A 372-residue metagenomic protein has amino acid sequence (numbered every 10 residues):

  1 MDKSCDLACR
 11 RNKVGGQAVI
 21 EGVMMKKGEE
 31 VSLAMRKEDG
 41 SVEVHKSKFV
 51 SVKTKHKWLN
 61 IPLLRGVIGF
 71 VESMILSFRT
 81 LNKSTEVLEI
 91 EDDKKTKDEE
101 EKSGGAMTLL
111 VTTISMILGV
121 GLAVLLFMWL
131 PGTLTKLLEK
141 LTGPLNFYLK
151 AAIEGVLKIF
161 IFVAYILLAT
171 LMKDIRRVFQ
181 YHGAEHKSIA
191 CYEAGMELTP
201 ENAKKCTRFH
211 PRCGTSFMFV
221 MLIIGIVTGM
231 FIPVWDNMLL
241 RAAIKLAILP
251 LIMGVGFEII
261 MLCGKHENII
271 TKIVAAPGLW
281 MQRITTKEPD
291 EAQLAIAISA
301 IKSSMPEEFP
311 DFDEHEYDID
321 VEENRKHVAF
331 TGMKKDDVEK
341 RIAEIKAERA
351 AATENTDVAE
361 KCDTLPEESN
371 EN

Functional and structural regions predicted by a protein language model:
M1-D93: Divalent-cation
K3-G15, V19, V23-M25, K94-T96 (+3 more regions): Polar-ligand-bearing catalytic/cofactor-coordination segments of membrane-embedded or membrane-tethered inner-membrane
V50, T54-K57, V67-F70, S77-K94 (+6 more regions): Multi-pass alpha-helical transmembrane bundle typical of ion/small-solute transporters and intramembrane aspartyl
I61-K83, E154-F179, L249-K265: Hydrophobic alpha-helical membrane-embedded segments
K83-S84, G119-G143, M221-M253, F257: Juxtamembrane "helix exit" motif at the C-terminal ends of alpha-helical transmembrane segments in multi-pass membrane
K95-G104, L134-A152, I232-A243, L262-K272 (+1 more regions): Membrane interface segments of multi-pass transport proteins and intramembrane proteases
T108-V124, C206-F231: Transmembrane alpha-helical segments and their cytosolic interface motifs in multi-pass membrane proteins
I224, T228-N237, A243-S299: Membrane-interacting alpha-helical segments
